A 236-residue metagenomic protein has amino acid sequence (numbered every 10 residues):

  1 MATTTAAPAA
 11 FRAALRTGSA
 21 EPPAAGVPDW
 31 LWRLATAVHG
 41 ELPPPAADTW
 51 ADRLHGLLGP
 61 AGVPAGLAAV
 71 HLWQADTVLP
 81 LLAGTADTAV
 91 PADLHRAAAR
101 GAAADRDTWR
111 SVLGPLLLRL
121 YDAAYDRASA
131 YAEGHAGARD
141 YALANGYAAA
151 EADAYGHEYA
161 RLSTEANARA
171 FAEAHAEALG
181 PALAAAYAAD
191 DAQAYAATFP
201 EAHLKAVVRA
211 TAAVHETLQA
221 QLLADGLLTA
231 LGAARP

Functional and structural regions predicted by a protein language model:
M1-P236: Short, glycine-biased loop/turn motifs at secondary-structure junctions and in low-complexity Ser/Thr/Pro-rich termini
